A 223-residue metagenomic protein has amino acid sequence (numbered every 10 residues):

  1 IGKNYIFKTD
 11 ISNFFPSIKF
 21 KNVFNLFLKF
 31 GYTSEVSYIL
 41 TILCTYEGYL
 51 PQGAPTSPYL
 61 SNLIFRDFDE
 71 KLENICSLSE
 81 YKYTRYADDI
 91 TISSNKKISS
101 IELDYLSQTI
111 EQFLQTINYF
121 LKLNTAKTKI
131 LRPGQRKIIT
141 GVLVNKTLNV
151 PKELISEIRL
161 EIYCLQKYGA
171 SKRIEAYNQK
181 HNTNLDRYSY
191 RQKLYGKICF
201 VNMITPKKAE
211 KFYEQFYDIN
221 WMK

Functional and structural regions predicted by a protein language model:
I1, I75-S79: Short amphipathic beta-strand starts and helix->beta connectors
I1-Y5, T9-P16, K21-K29, T33 (+5 more regions): Right-hand nucleic-acid polymerase module
K8-S12, G53, S57, L78-K97: Catalytic palm active-site di-aspartate
S37-T45, L78-I90, N124-A126: Short, surface-exposed recognition loops or helix-turn segments adjacent to catalytic cores
